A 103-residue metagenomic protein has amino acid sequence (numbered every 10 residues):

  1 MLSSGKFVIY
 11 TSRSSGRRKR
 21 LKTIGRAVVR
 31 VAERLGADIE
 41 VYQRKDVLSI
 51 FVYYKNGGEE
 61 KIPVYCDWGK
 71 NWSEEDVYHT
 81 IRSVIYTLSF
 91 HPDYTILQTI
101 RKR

Functional and structural regions predicted by a protein language model:
M1-R34: Local sequence-structure signature of Cys/Sec-based thiol-disulfide redox active-site neighborhoods
F7-I9, V28, I39, I50-V52 (+3 more regions): Hydrophobic beta-strand residues in large extracellular and virion-surface proteins
R13-S15, V29, D46, V64 (+2 more regions): Aromatic-residue detector
T23-G25, V29-R30, R34, Y86-L88 (+1 more regions): Compositionally biased, charge-rich low-complexity tracts
E33-V41: A generic structural motif
V41-I62: Short, intrinsically disordered low-complexity segments
K55-I100: Non-catalytic, surface beta->alpha helical segment in thiol-disulfide oxidoreductase systems
